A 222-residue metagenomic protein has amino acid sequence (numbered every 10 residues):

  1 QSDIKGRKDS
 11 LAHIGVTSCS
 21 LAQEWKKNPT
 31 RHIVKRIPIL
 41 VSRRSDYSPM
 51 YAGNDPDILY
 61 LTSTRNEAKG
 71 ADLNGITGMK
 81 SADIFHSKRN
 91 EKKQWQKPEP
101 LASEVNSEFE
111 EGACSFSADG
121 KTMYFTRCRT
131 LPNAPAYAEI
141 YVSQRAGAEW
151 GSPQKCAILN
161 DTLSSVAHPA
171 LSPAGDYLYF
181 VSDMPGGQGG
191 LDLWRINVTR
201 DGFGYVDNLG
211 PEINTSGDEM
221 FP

Functional and structural regions predicted by a protein language model:
D3-P222: Short, conserved micro-motifs composed of acidic
